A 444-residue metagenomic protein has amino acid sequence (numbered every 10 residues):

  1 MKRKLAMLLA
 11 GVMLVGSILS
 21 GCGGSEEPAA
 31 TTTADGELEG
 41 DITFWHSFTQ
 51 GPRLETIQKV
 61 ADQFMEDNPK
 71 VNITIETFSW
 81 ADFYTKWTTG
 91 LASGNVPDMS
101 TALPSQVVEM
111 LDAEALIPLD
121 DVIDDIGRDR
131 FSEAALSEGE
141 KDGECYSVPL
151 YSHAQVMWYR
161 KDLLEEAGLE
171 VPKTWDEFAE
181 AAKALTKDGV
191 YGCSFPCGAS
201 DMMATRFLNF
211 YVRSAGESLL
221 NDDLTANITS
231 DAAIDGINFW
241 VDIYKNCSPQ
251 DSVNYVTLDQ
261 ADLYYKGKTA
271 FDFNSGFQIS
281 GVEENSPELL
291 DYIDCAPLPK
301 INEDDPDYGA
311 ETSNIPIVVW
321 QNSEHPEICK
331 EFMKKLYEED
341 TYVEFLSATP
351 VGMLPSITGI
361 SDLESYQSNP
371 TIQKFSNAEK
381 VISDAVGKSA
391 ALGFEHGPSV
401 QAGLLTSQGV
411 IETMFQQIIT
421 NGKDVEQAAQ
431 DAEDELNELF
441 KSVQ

Functional and structural regions predicted by a protein language model:
M1-T43, E66, D124, N369 (+1 more regions): Short, low-complexity disordered leader/linker segments with a strong preference for bacterial N-terminal type II
E37-T49, V71-E76, D98-M99, C193: Short, well-ordered beta-strand elements
Q63-F131, E138, D162-K173, A261-L263 (+2 more regions): Extracytoplasmic "Venus flytrap"/periplasmic binding protein-like
D98, G127-L163, G192, C197 (+3 more regions): A structural signal for short loop-to-beta-strand junctions that line the ligand-binding cleft of periplasmic/secreted
L103-V156, E170, A179, M203-F207 (+4 more regions): Hinge/lid segment of periplasmic solute-binding proteins
D142-L150, Q155, A179-A226, T269: Extracytoplasmic/periplasmic solute-binding protein
A182-A184, T225-V253, L298: Glycine-centered hinge/linker elements that transmit conformational signals in sensory and ligand-binding systems
F277-L289, N302-G409: C-terminal lobe and pocket-closing loops of periplasmic/extracytoplasmic Venus-flytrap solute-binding proteins
